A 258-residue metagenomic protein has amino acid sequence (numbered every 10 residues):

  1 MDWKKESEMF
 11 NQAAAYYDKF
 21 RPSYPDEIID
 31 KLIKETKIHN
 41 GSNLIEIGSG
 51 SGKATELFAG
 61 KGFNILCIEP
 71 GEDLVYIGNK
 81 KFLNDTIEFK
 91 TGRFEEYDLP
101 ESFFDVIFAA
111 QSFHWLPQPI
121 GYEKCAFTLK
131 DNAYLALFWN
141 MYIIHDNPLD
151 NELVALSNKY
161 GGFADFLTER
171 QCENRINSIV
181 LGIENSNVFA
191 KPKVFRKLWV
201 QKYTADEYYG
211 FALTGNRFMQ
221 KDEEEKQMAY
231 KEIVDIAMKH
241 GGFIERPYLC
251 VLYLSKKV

Functional and structural regions predicted by a protein language model:
M1-H39: Conserved class I S-adenosyl-L-methionine
K37-N43, P100: Short helix-loop-beta connector
N43-I45, S51-Y97: Class I SAM-dependent methyltransferase SAM/SAH-binding core
S51, N174-V258: Conserved Class I S-adenosyl-L-methionine
Y97-V106: A short acidic, Gly/Pro-enriched loop at the edge of an enzyme's catalytic core that lines a small-molecule cofactor
D105-P119: A short SAM/SAH-binding and catalytic strip from SAM-dependent methyltransferases
I120-D131: A short glycine-rich, Lys/Arg-flanked "PGG" loop and its adjoining helix->strand segment in the class I
K130-L198: Conserved catalytic/acceptor-binding region of the Class I
